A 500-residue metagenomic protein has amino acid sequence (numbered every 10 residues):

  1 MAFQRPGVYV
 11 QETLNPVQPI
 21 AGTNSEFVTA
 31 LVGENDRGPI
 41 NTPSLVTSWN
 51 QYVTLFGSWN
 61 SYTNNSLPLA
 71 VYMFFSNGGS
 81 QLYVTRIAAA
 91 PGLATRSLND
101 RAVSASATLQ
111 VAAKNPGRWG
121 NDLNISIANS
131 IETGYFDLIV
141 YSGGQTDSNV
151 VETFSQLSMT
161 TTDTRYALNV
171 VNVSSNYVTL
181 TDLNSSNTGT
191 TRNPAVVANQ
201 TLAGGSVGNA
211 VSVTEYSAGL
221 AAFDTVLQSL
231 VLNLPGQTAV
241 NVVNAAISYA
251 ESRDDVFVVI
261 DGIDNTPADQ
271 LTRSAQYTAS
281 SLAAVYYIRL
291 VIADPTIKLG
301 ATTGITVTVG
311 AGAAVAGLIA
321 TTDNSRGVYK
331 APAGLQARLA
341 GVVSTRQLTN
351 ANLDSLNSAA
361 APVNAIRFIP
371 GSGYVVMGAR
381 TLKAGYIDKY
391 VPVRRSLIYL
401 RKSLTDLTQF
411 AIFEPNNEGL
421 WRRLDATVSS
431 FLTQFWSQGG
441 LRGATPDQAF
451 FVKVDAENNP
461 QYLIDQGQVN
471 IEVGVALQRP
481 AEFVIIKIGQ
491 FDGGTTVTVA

Functional and structural regions predicted by a protein language model:
M1-V103, L109-P116, S130-T133, Y141-G144 (+1 more regions): Structured, hydrophobic secondary-structure cores that serve as assembly/anchoring elements
L45, T54, N176-N193: Short, surface-exposed polybasic-aromatic patches that bind anionic ligands, especially phosphate groups
S66, S97, Q156, A167 (+2 more regions): Acidic/proline-rich low-complexity IDRs
D100, M159, V170, D182-S185 (+2 more regions): Generic detector of low-complexity/intrinsically disordered segments and short hydrophobic N-terminal stretches
S106-N172: Extended, Lys/Arg-rich, non-catalytic nucleic-acid recognition/anchoring regions of very large nucleic-acid-interacting
D163-S185, V499-A500: Short, surface-exposed secondary-structure junctions/capping segments
S186-Y216: Long, low-complexity, polar/charged, intrinsically disordered or flexibly structured peripheral segments
